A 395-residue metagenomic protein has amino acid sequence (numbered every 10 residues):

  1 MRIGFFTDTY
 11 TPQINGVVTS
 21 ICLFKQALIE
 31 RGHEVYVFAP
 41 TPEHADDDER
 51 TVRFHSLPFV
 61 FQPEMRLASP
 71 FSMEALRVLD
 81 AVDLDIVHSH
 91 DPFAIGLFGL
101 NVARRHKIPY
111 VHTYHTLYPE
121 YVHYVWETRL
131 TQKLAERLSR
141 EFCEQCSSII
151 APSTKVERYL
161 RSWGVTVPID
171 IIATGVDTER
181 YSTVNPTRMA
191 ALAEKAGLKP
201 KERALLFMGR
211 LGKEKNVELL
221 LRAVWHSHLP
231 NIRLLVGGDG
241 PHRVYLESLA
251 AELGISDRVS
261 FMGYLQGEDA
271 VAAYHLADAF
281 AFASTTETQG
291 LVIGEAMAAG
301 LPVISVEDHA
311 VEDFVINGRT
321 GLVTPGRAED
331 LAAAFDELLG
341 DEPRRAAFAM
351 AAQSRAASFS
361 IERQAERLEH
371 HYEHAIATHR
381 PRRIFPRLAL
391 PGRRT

Functional and structural regions predicted by a protein language model:
M1-H55, E366, E373, I384 (+1 more regions): N-terminal subdomain of nucleotide-sugar transferases
L79, C143, Y264-L265, A272-A277: Short alpha-helical donor nucleotide-sugar binding micro-motif in glycosyltransferases
Y121, I171, D308-G318, L322-V323: Short acidic/histidine- and often glycine-rich active-site loop of Leloir-type glycosyltransferases that engages
S182-L198: A short helix/loop element that forms part of the nucleotide-sugar donor recognition site in Leloir-type
A193, L198-V224: Conserved donor-binding/catalytic core segment of Leloir-type glycosyltransferases
T285: Aromatic "clamp/platform" in nucleotide-sugar-dependent glycosyltransferases that forms part of the donor/acceptor
P302-S305: Short hydrophobic beta-strand element within catalytic cores of glycosyltransferases and related nucleotide-activated
N317-G318, L322-A328, E337-P343: Conserved acidic donor-binding segment of nucleotide-sugar-dependent glycosyltransferases
